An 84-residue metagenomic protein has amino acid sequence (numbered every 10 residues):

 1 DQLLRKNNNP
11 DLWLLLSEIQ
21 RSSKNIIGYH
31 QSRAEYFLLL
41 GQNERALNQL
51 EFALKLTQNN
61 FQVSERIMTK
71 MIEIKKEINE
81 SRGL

Functional and structural regions predicted by a protein language model:
L3-N7, T57: Alpha-helical junction/boundary sensor with strong preference for TPR arrays
N9, I26-I27, N43: TPR-repeat structural position
L12-W13, Y29, V63, I67: TPR alpha-solenoid repeat register
L16, R33, F52-A53, R66 (+1 more regions): Structural register within alpha-helical repeat arrays
Q20-R21, F37, T57, K75: Residue at a conserved register position within TPR or TPR-like alpha-solenoid repeats
S22-Q31, I72-L84: Alpha-helical linker/edge segments of TPR/alpha-solenoid repeat scaffolds and analogous pre-/post-domain helices
Y29-F37, Q49: Alpha-helical solenoid repeat scaffolds, predominantly canonical TPR units
